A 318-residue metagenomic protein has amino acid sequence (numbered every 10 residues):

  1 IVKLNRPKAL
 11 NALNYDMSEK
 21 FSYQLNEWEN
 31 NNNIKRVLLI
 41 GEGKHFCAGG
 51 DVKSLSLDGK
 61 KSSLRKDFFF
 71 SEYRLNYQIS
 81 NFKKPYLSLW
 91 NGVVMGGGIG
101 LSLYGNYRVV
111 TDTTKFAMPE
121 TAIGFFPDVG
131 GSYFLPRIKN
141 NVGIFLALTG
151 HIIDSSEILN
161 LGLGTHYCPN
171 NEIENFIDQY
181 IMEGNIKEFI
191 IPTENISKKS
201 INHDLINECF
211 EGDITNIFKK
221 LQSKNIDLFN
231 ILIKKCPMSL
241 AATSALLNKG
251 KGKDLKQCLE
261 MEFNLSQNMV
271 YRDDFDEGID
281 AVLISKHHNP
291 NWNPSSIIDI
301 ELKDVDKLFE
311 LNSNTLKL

Functional and structural regions predicted by a protein language model:
I1-I40, S63, Y77, K224: Conserved CoA-thioester-binding segment of acyl-CoA-metabolizing enzymes
V2, R6, K20-F21, L39 (+6 more regions): Terminal peptide-recognition signature
Q24, S71-K83: Catalytic-core regions built around general acid/base machinery
G41-R74, G124, S296, L308: Glycine- (often His-adjacent) and acidic-residue-rich active-site loop that binds/positions the CoA thioester
I79-I123, F145-L146, G150-S155, H166: Glycine-rich beta-to-alpha active-site loop
D128-N185: Contiguous mid-protein beta-loop-alpha structural module that forms a pocket-lining wall or clamp of enzyme active
L163-G164, C168-K235, S239: Amphipathic alpha-helical blocks and their helix-capping loop/short-beta junctions
L221-D227, L232-M238, A242-L318: Long, low-complexity C-terminal extensions of enzymes
